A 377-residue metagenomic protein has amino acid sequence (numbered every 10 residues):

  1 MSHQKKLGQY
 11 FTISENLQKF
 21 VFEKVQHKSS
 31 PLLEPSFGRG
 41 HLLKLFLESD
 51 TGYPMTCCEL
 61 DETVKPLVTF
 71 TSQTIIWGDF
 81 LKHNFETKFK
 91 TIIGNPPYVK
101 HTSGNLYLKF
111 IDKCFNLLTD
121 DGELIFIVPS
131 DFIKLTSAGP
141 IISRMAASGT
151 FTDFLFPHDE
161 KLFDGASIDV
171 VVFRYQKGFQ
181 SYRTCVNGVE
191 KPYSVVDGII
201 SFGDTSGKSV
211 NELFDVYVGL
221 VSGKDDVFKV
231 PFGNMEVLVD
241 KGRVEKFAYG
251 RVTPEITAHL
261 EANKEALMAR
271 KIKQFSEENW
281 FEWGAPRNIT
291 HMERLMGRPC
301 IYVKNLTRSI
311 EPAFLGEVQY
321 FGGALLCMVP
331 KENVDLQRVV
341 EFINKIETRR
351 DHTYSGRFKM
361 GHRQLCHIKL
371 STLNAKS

Functional and structural regions predicted by a protein language model:
M1-K24, S30-P54, C58-G223: Signature of N6-adenine DNA methyltransferases within the class I
K24, K161-S309, E317-Q319, K331-S377: C-terminal substrate-recognition regions of SAM-dependent nucleic acid methyltransferases
E48, L117, Y320, K376-S377: Polar low-complexity intrinsically disordered regions
A324-L326: Charge-dense, low-complexity intrinsically disordered regions
